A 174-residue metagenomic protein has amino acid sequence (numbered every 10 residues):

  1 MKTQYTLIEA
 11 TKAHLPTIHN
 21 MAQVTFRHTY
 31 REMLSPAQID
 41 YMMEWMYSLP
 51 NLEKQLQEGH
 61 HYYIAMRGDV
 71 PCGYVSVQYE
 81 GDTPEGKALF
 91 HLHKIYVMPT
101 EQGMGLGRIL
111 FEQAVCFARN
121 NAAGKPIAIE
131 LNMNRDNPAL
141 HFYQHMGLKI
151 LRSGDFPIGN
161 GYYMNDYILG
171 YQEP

Functional and structural regions predicted by a protein language model:
K2, A88-F90, K125-L140, Q144-P174: C-terminal "cap" of GNAT-fold acetyltransferases
Y5, E9-L15, N20-M33, Q38-T100 (+3 more regions): Acetyl-CoA-dependent GNAT
D69, G73, G105-G107, G147: Conserved phosphate-binding and hydrolysis motifs of nucleotide-dependent enzymes
I95-E112, N134-H141, H145: Conserved glycine-rich acetyl-CoA-binding loop
M104, N121-K125: Short coil/turn segments at alpha/beta junctions that flank glycine-rich nucleotide-binding fingerprints
